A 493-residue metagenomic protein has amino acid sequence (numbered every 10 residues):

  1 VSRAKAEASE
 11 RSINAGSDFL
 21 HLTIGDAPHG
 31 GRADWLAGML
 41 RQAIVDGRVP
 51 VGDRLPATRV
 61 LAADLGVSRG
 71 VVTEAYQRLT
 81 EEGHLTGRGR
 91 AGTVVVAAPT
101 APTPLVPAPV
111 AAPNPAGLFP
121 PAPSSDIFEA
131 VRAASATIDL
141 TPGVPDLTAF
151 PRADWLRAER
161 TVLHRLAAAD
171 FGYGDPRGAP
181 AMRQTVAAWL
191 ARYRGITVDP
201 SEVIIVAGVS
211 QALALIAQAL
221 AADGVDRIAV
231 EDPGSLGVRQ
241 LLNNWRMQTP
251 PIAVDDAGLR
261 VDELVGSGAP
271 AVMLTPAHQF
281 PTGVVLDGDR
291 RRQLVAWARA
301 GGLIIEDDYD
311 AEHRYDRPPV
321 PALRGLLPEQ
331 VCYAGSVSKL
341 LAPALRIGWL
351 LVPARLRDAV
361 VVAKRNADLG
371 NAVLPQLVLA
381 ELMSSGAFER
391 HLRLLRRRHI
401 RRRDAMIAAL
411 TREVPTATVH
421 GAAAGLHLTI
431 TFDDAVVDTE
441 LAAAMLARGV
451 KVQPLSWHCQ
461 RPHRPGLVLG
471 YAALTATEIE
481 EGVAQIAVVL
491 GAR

Functional and structural regions predicted by a protein language model:
V1-R160, V361, R365-N371, A380-M383 (+9 more regions): N-terminal basic, amphipathic alpha-helical segments
L85, Q248, L303, K451: Residue-level detector of anion-binding/catalytic polar loops
R90, G325-A359, N371-L374: Active-site PLP attachment segment
E159-G301, E312-R314, P318-L326, Q330-C332 (+1 more regions): Conserved core of the PLP fold type I
V186, W349, L377-S384: Helix-loop "lid/cap" segments that line or gate small-molecule binding pockets
A354-A359, F388-E389, A435: Short helix-loop capping/hinge motifs at secondary-structure junctions, enriched in acidic/polar residues
